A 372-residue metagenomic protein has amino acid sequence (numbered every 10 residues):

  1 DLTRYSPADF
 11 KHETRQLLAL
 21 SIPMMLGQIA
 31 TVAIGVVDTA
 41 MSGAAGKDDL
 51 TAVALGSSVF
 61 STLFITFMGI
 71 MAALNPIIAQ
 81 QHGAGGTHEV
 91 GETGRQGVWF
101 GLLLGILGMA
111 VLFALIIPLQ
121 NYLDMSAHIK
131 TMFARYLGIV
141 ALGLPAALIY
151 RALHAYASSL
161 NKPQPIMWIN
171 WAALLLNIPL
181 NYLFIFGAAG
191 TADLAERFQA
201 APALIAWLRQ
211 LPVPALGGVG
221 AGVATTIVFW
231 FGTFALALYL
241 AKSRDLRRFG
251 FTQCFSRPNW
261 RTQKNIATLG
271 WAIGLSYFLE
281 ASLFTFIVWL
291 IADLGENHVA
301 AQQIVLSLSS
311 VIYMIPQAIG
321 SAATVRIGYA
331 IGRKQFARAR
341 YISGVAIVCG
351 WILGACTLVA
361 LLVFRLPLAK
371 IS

Functional and structural regions predicted by a protein language model:
D1-A19, F198-R209, G218, T225 (+1 more regions): Interhelical loop/hinge segments that connect adjacent transmembrane helices in multipass membrane
L17, L50-T51, P163-M167, G218-G222 (+1 more regions): Alpha-helical transmembrane segments and their helix-entry boundary regions
A19-D38, I139, Y150, A173 (+4 more regions): Transmembrane helical elements of multi-pass membrane transporters/channels
A33-V36, A44-K47, Q81-A84, S159-L160 (+3 more regions): Helix-loop interface residues and adjacent transmembrane-helix termini in multi-pass membrane transporters, primarily
L50-A110, A147-I166, Q302-R365: Small-residue-rich hydrophobic transmembrane alpha-helices
L107-G138, G187-A188, A195-Q199, L204-L208 (+1 more regions): Short membrane-interface helical motifs at transmembrane helix boundaries in multi-pass membrane transporters
A127-L153, L308-S310: Alpha-helical transmembrane segments of multi-pass membrane proteins
Y136, I169-L183, A188-L246: Hydrophobic alpha-helical transmembrane segments
